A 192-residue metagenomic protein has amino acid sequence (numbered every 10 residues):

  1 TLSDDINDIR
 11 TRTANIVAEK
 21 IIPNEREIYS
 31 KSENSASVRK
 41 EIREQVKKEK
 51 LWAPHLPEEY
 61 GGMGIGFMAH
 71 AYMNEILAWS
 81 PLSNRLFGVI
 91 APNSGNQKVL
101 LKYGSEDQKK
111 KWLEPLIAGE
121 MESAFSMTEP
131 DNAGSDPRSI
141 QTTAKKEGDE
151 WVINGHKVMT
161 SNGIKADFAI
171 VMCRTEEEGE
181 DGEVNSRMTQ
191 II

Functional and structural regions predicted by a protein language model:
T1-A91, D107-K111, P115-A118: Amphipathic, small/basic residue-rich leader segments at the start of a protein or domain
V17, K50, P57, M73 (+5 more regions): Buried hydrophobic positions in well-ordered alpha/beta secondary-structure cores of metabolic enzymes
E59, T128-A133, V158-M159: Short, solvent-exposed loop/turn elements at beta->coil junctions and helix N-caps that rim active or binding pockets
L86-D107, D136: N-terminal glycine-rich flavin-associated loop
G119-T128, M172: A short, Trp-centered hydrophobic/proline-enriched beta-strand micro-motif
N132-D136, W151: Hydrophobic, small-residue-rich alpha-helical packing segments that form membrane-like cores
Q141, N154-I192: A short core secondary-structure module
